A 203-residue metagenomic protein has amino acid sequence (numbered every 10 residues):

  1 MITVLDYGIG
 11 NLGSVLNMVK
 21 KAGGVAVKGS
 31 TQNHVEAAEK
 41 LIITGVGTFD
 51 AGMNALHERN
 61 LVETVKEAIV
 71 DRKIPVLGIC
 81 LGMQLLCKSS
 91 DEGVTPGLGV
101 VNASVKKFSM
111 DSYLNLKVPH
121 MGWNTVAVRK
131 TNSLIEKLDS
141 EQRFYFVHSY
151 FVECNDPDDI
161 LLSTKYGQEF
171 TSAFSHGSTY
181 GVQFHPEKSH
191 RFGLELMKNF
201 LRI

Functional and structural regions predicted by a protein language model:
I2-G24, P186-E187: N-terminal beta1-alpha1 ligand-phosphate binding loop
L16-N17, M53-L56, K88-D91, D158-D159 (+1 more regions): Short amphipathic alpha-helical segments
A26-K28, V105: Generic structural signal for residues in well-ordered beta-strands
V35, D71, S104-I203: Amide-donor transfer/coupling interface in amidating biosynthetic enzymes
A38: An anion/phosphate-binding loop that grips the pyrophosphate of nucleotide cofactors and donors
I42-T44: Structural motif
G47-H120: Cysteine-nucleophile active-site neighborhood
